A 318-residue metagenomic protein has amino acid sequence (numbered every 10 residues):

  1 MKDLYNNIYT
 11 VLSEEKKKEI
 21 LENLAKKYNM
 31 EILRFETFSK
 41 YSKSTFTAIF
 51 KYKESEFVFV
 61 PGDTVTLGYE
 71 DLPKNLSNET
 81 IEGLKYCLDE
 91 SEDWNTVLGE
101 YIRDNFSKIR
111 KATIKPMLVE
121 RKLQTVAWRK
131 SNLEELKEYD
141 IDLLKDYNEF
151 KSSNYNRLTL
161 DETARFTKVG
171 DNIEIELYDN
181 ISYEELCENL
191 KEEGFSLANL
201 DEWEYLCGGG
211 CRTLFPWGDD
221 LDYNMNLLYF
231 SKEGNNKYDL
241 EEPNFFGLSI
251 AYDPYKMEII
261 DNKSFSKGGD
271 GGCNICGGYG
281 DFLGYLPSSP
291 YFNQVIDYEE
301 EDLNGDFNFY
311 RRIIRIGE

Functional and structural regions predicted by a protein language model:
M1-L197, E301-E318: Extended beta-strand/loop cores of jelly-roll/beta-sandwich
M1-V11, E242, F246, A251-E318: Surface-exposed recognition segments
R34-F35, L67-E70, N75, S91-W94 (+10 more regions): Generic marker of "main functional regions" within proteins
V60, R165-G280: Functional-site microenvironments in short loops/helix caps that host divalent-cation chemistry
G83-Y86, D142-Y147, L221-N224, F282-Y285 (+1 more regions): Glycine-rich loops and low-complexity Gly/Arg-rich segments that provide flexible linkers or classic glycine-based
